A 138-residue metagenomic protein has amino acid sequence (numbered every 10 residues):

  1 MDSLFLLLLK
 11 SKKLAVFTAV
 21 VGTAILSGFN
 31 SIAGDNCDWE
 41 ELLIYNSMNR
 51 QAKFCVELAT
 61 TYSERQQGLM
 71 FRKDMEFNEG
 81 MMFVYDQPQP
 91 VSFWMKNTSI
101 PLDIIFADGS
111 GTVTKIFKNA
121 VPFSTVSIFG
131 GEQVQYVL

Functional and structural regions predicted by a protein language model:
D2-L4, I32, S110: Intrinsic disorder/low-complexity detector
L4-T18: Bacterial N-terminal signal peptides that target proteins for export
F17-S27: Bacterial N-terminal signal peptides
L26-D35: Bacterial Sec-dependent signal peptides at the C-terminal "C-region" and cleavage site
G34-L138: Compact, glycine-rich, soluble single-domain proteins
